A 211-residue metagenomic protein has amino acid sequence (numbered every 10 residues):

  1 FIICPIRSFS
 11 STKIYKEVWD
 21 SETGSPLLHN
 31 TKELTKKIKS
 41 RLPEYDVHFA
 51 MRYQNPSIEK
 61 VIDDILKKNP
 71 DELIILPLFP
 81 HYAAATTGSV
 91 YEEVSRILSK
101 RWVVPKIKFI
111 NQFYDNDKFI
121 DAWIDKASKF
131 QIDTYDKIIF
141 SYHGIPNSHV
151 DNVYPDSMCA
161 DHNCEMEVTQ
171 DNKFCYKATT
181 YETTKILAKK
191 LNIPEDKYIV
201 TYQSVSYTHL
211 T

Functional and structural regions predicted by a protein language model:
F1-F49: N-terminal glycine-rich anion-binding loop in soluble enzyme alpha/beta folds
F9-T12, L28-K36, T87-S95, K177-K185: Short, surface-exposed alpha-helical segments at coil->helix boundaries
L42, L98-V104, K190-E195: Short helix-capping segments at alpha-helix termini
H48-A122: Long, hydrophobic, well-ordered secondary-structure blocks that form the structural core and pocket-lining surfaces
Y82, T86, S141, N147-H149: Extended, H/D-rich, highly charged conserved domains that either
D117-D136: Hydrophobic alpha-helical segments within soluble ligand-binding/sensing domains
G144-E195, S206: Redox- and metal-dependent alpha/beta enzyme cores, enriched for Fe-S-associated oxidoreductases and cofactor-handling
T208-T211: Conserved small/polar residues in nucleotide/adenosyl-binding loops
